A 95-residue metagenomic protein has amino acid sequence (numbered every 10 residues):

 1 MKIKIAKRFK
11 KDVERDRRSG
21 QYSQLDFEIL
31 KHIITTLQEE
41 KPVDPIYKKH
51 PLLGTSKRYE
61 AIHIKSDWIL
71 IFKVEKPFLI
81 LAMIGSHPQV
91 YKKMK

Functional and structural regions predicted by a protein language model:
M1-S66, E75-I80, P88-K95: Basic, Lys/Arg-enriched alpha-helical interface segments
